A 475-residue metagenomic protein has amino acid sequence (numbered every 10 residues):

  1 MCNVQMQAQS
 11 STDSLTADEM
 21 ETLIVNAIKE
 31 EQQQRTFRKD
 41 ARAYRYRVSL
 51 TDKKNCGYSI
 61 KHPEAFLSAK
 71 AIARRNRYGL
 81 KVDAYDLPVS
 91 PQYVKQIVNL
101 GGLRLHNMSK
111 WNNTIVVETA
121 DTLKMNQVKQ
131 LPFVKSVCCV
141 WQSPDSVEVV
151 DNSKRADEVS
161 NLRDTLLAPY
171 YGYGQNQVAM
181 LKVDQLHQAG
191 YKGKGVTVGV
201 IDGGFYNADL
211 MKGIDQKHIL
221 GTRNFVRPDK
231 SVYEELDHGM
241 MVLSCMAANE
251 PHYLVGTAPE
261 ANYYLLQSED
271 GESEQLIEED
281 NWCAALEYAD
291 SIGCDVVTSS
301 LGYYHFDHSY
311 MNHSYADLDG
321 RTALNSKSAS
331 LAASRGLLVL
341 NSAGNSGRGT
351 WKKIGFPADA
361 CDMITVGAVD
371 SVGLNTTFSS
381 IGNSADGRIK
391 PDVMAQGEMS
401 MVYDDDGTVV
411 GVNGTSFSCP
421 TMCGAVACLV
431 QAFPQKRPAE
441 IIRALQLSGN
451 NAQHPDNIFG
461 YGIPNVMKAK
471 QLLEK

Functional and structural regions predicted by a protein language model:
M1-S14: Bacterial Sec-dependent N-terminal signal peptides
T12-D157: Inhibitory N-terminal propeptides of secreted protease zymogens
T12-D40, L105-S109, K124-M125, V149-V200 (+4 more regions): N-terminal domain-start motif of subtilase-like serine proteases
Y46-S49, N107, T114-E118, C138 (+13 more regions): Structural recognition of the beta-strand scaffold that forms the well-ordered cores of secreted hydrolase catalytic
G174, D184-R223, P228-E278, I292-D295 (+6 more regions): Subtilisin-like serine protease catalytic core
D209-T222, A368-S416, Q453: Catalytic-core environment of secreted peptidases
L243, L266-D270, K353, G397-I463 (+1 more regions): Hydrolase catalytic cores
N249-H252, L265-D359, A385-R388, D405-C419 (+1 more regions): Substrate-binding/access-modulating region of protease and related hydrolase catalytic domains
